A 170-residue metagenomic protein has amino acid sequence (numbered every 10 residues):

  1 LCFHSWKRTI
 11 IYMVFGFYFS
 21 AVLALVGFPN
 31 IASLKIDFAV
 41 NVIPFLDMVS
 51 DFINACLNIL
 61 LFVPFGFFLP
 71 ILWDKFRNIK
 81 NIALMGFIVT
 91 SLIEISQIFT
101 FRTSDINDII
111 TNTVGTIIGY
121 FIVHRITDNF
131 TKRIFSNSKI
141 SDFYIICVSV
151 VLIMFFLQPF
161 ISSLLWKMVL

Functional and structural regions predicted by a protein language model:
L1-F101, F121-L170: Bulky hydrophobic segments
S104-T127: Alpha-helical transmembrane segments that form the membrane-embedded catalytic/substrate-binding core of multi-pass
